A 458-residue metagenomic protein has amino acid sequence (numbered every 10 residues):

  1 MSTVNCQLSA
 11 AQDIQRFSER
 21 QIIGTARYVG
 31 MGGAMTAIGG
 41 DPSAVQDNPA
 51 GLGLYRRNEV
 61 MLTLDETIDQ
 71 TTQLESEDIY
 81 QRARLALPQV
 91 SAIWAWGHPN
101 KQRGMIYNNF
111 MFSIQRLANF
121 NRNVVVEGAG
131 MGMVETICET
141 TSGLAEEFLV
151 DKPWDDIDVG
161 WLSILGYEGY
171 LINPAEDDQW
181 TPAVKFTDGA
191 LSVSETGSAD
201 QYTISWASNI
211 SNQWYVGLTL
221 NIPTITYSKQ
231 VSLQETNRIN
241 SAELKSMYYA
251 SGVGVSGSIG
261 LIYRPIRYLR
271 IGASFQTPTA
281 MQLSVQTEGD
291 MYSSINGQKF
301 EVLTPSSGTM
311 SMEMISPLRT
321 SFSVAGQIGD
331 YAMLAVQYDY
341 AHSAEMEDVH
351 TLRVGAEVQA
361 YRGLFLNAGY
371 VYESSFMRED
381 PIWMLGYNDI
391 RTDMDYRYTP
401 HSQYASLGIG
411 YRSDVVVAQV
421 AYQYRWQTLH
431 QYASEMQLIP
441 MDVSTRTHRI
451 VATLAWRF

Functional and structural regions predicted by a protein language model:
M1-Q15: Bacterial Sec-dependent N-terminal signal peptides
S2-C6, A50, L64: Residue-level signal for alpha-helical transmembrane segments in multi-pass membrane proteins
Q12-I23, A95-F458: Outer-membrane beta-barrel porins/channels
A26, I38-D47, G53-M131, D200: Outer-membrane beta-barrel translocator/receptor signature
D47-N48, I259: A generic local structural motif
